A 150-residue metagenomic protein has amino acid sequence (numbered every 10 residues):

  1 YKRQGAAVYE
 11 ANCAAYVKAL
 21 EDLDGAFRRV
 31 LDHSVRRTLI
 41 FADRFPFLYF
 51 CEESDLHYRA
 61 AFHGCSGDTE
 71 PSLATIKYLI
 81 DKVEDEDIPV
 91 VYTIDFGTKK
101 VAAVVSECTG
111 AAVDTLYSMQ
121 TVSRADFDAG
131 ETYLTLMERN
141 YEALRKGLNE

Functional and structural regions predicted by a protein language model:
K2-E150: Extracytoplasmic metal-acquisition and chelation regions
